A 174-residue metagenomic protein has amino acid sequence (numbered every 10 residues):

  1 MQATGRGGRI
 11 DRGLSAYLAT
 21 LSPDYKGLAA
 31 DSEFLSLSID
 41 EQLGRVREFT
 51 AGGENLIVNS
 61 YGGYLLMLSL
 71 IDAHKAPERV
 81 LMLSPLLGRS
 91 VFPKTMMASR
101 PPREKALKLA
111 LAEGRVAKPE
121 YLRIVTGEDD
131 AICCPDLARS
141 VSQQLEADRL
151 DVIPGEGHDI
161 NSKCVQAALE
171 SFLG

Functional and structural regions predicted by a protein language model:
M1-L35: Short, surface-exposed "cap/lid" segments of acyl-processing enzymes
G13-A16, C134-Q143, V165: Short alpha-helix in the alpha/beta-hydrolase fold that links the catalytic acid
L28-S32, D151-G157: Short glycine-rich catalytic loops that host catalytic nucleophiles or stabilize transition states across multiple
A30-L35, L81-S90: Active-site nucleophile loop of the alpha/beta-hydrolase fold
L37, E156-A167: Catalytic histidine-centered segment of alpha/beta-hydrolase-like enzymes
I57-M67: Gly/Ala-rich beta-loop-alpha elbow adjacent to hydrolase catalytic centers
K118-P119, R123-T126, D130, A138: Short beta-strand/loop motif that positions the catalytic acidic residue of the alpha/beta-hydrolase fold
E128-C133, H158-D159: Acidic catalytic loop of the alpha/beta-hydrolase fold
